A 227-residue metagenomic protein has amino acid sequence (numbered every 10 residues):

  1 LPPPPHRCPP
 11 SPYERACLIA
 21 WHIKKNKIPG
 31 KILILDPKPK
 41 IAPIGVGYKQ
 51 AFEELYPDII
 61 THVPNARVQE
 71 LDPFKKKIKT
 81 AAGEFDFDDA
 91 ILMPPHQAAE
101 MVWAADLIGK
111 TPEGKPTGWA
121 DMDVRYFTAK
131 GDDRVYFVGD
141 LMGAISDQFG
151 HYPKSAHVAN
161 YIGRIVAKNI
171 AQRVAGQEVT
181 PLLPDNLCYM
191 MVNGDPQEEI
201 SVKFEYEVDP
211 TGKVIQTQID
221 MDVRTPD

Functional and structural regions predicted by a protein language model:
L1-G30, K40: Rossmann-like NAD(P)H-binding beta-loop-alpha module
L1-P2, I32-K38, D185-V192: Extended hydrophobic secondary-structure segments that form protein cores and membrane-embedded regions
P4-P5, P39, Q97, M142: Short, glycine/serine-rich, charged loops/turns that create anion-binding and catalytic segments at active sites
H6-Y13, P153-H157, Y161: Short, conserved micro-motifs enriched in small and acidic residues
R7, I145-S146, V174: Short, solvent-exposed loop/turn segments at secondary-structure junctions
K24-G118, E178: A Rossmann-like FAD-binding core segment of flavoenzymes
D86-D89, M93-A159: FAD-site-proximal beta/loop scaffold in flavoenzymes
I165-D227: C-terminal, flexible cofactor-proximal segment of oxidoreductases
